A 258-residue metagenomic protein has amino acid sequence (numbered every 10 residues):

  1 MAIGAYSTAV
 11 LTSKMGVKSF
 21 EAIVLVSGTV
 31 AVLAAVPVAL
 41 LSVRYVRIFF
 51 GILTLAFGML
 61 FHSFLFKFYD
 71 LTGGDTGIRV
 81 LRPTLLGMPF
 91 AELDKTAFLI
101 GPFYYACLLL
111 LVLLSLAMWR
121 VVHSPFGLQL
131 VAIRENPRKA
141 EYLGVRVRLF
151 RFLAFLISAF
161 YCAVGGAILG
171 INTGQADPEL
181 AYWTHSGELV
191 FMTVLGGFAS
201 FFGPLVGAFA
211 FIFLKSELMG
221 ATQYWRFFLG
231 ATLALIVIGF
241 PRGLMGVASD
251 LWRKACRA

Functional and structural regions predicted by a protein language model:
M1-A258: Transmembrane alpha-helices and adjacent helix-loop boundaries
